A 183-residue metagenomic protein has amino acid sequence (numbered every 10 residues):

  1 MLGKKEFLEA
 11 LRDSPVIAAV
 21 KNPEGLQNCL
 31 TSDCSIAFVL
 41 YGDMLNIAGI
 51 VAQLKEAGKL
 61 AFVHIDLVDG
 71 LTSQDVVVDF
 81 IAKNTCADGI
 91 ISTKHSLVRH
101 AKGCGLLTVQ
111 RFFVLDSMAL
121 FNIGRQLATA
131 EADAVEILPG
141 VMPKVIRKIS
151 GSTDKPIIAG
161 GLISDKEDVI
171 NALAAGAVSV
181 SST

Functional and structural regions predicted by a protein language model:
M1-I65, D69-L71, C86: Conserved N-terminal beta1-alpha1 strand-loop-helix module at the mouth
I17, F38, F62, I91 (+3 more regions): Conserved beta-strand positions in the central sheet of alpha/beta enzyme cores
A19-L30, Q74-F80, M118-Q126, D165-V169: Short, acidic/polar
A19-P23, L67-T72, I91-H95, F113-D116 (+2 more regions): Glycine-rich beta-to-alpha transition loops that act as phosphate-gripper elements at the mouths of alpha/beta enzyme
C29, K94, V135, A172: Conserved, mostly hydrophobic/aromatic
V39-D43, L97, P139-V145, G161-T183: Glycine-rich phosphate-binding active-site loops on the catalytic face of alpha/beta enzymes
S73-L97: Ordered, amphipathic secondary-structure segments that act as subunit-interaction surfaces in large macromolecular
H95-Q126: Histidine/lysine/aspartate-rich catalytic loop segments that bind and position anionic ligands
